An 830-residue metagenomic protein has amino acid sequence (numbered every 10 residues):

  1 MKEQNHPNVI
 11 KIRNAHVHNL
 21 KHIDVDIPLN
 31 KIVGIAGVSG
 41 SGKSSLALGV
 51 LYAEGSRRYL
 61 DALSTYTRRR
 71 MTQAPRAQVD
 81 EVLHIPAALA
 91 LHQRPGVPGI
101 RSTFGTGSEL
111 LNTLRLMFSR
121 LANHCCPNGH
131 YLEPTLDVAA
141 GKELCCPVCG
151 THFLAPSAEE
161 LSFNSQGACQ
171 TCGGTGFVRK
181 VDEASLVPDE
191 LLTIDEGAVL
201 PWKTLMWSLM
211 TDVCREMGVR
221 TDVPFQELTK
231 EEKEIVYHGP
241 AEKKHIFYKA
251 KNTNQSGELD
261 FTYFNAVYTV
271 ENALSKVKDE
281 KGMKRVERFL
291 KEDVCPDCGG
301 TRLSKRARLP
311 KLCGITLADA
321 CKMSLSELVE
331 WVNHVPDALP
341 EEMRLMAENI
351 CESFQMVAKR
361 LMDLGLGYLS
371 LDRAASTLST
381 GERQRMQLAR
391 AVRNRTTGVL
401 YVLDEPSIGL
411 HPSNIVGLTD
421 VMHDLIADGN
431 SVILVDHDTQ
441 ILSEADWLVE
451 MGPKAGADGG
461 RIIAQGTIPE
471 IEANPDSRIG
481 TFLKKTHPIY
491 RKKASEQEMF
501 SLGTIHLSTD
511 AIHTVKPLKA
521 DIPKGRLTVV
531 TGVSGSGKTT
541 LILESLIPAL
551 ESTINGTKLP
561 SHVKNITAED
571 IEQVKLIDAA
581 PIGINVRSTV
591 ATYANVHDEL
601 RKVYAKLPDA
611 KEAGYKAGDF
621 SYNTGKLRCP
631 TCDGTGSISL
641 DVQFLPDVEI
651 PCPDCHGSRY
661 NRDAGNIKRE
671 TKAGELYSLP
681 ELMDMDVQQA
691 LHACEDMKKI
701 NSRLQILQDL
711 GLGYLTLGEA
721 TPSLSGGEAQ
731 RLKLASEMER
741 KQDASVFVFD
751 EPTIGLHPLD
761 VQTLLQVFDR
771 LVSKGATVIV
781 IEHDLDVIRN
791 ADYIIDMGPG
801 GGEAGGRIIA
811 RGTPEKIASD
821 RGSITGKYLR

Functional and structural regions predicted by a protein language model:
M1-R830: Conserved phosphate-binding elements of NTP-dependent enzyme cores
